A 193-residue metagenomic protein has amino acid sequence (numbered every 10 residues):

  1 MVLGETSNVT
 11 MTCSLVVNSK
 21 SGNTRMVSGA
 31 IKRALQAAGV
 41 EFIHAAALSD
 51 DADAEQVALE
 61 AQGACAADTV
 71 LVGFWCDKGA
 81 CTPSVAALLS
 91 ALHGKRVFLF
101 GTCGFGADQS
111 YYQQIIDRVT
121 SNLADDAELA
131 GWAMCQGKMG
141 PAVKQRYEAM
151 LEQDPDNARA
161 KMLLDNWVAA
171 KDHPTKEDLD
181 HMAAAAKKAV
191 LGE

Functional and structural regions predicted by a protein language model:
M1-T10: Short, Lys/Arg-enriched N-terminal segments with co-localized hydrophobic residues within the first ~10-30 amino acids
T12-L35: N-terminal beta1-alpha1 ligand-phosphate binding loop
T12-S14, I43, F98, G131: A structural signal for isolated positions on well-ordered beta-strands in alpha/beta enzyme cores
A38, A66-V72, D77-E193: FMN-binding flavodoxin-like domain, especially the glycine-rich phosphate-binding loop
A38-E60, V70-F74: A short beta-strand-loop structural module common to alpha/beta enzyme folds
V57-A64, A87: Short, well-structured alpha-helical segments in soluble
